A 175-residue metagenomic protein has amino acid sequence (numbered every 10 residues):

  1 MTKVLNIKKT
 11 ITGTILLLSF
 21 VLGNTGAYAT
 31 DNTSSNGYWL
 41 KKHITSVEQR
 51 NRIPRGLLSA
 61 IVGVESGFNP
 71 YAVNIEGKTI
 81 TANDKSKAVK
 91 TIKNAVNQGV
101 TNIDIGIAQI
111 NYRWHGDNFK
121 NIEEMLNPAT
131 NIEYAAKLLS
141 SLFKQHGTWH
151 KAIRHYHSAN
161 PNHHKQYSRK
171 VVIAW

Functional and structural regions predicted by a protein language model:
M1-K3, L22-N24: Short, contiguous, well-ordered secondary-structure segments
K3-T14: Bacterial N-terminal signal peptides that target proteins for export
G13-G23: Bacterial N-terminal signal peptides
T25-A29: Boundary at the C-terminal end of the N-terminal hydrophobic targeting segment
T30-W175: Catalytic glycan-binding domains that act on GlcNAc-containing polysaccharides
